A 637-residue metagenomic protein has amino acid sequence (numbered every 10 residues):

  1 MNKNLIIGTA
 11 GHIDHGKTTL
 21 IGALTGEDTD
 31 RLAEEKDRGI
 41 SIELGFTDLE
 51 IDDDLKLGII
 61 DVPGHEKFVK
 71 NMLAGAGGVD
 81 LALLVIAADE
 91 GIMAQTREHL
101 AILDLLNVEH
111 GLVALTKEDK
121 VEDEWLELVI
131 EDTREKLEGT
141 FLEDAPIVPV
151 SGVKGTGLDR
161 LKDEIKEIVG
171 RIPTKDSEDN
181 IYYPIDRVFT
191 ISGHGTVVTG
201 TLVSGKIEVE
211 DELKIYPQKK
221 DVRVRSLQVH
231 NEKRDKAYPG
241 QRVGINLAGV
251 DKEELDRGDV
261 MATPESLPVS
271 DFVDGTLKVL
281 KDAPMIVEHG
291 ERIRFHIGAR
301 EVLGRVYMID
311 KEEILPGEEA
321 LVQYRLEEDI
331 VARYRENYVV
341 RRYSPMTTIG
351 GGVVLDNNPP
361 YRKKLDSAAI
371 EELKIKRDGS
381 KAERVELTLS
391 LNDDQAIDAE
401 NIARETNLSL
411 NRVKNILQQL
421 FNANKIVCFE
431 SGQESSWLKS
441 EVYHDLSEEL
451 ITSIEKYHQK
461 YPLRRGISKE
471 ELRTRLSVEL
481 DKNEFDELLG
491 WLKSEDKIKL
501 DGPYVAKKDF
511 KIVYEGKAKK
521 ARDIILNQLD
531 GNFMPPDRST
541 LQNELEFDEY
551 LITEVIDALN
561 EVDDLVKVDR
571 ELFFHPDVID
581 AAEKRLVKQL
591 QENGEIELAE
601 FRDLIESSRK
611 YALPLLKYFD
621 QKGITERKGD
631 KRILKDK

Functional and structural regions predicted by a protein language model:
M1-V62: Conserved G1/Walker A P-loop phosphate-binding module
T9, V121-W125, D251-K567, H575-I624 (+1 more regions): C-terminal effector modules of nucleic-acid-centric enzymes and ribosome-associated factors
H12, V188, G205, L227 (+2 more regions): Residue-level recognition of beta-strand microenvironments
D14, L20, G39, I59-D61 (+15 more regions): Residue-level signature of catalytic and energy-coupling elements of molecular machines, predominantly ATP/GTP-dependent
V62-K67, G77-L100, D104, V108-L128: Conserved Switch II/interswitch segment of TRAFAC-class P-loop GTPases
H65-E66, D89-M93, K117-E122, G152-T156 (+7 more regions): Conserved nucleotide-binding/hydrolysis micro-motifs of P-loop NTPases
A87-A88, L112-E127, V148-T156, A248 (+3 more regions): G-domain G4 guanine-recognition motif of GTPases
E135-A283, A320: Conserved catalytic-core segments of large NTP-driven translation/proteostasis enzymes
